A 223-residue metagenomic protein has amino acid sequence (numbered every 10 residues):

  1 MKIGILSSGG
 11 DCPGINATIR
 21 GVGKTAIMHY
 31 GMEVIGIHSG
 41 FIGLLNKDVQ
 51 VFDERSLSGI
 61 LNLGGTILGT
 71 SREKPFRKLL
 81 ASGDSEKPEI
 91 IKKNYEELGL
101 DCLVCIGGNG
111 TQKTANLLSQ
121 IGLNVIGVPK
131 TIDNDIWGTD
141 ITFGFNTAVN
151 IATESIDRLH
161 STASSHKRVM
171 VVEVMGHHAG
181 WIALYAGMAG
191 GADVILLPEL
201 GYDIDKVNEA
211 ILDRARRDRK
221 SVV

Functional and structural regions predicted by a protein language model:
M1-D48: N-terminal phosphate-binding or glycine-rich loops at protein starts, especially the Walker A/P-loop of NTPases
S8-D11, I37-I42, R72-E73, G108-T111 (+3 more regions): Short, ordered loop/turn segments at secondary-structure junctions
D11-V22, L44-L45, P88-E89, L103-N116 (+3 more regions): Short glycine/serine/threonine-rich phosphate/pyrophosphate-binding segments that cradle anionic phosphate groups
R20-M28, V51-S56, L117-G127, F143-T147 (+1 more regions): A glycine- and small-aliphatic-rich helix-loop capping segment at beta-alpha/alpha-beta transitions that lines
N46-L103, F143-S155: Glycine-rich oxoanion-binding loops at beta->alpha junctions
N94, C102-G107, K113-L117, N124 (+2 more regions): Accessory alpha-helical/coil subdomains and C-terminal extensions that flank or cap enzyme catalytic cores
V128-I141, S164-S165, A189-G190: Acidic/polar active-site rim loop that often engages polyanionic ligands
